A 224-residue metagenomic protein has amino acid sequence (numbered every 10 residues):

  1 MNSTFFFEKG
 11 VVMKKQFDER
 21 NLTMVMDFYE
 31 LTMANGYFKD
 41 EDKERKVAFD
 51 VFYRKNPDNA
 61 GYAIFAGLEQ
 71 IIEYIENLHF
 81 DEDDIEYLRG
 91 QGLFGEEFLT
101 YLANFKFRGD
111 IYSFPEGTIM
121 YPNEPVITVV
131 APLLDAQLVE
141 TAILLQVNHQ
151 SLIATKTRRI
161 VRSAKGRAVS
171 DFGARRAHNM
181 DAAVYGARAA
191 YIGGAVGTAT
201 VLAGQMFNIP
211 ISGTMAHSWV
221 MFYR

Functional and structural regions predicted by a protein language model:
F5-R224: Ordered alpha/beta subdomains of enzyme catalytic regions
